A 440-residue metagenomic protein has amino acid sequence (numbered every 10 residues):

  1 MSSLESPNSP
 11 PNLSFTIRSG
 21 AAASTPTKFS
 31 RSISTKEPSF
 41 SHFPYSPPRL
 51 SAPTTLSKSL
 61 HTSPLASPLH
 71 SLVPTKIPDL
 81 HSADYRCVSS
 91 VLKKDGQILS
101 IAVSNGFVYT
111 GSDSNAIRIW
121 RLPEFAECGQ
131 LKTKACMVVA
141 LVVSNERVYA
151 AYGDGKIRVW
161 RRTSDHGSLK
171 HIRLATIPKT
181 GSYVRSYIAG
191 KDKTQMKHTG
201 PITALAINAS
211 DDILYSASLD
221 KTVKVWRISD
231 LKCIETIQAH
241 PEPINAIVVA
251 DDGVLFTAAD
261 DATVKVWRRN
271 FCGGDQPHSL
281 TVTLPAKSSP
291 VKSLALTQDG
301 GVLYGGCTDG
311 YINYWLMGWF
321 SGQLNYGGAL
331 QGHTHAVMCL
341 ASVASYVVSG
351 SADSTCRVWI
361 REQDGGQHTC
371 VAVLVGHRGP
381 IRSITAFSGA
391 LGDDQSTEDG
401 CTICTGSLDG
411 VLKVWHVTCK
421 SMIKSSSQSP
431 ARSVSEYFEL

Functional and structural regions predicted by a protein language model:
S2-S57, I172, T176-A189, E362-L440: Terminal intrinsically disordered, low-complexity extensions flanking WD-repeat/beta-propeller proteins
S71-K94, E124, S186-T194: A short helix->beta-strand "capping" segment at the edge of beta-propeller domains
V88-K93, E127-T133, R173-K179, D192-K197 (+5 more regions): Short C-terminal beta-strands that terminate individual repeats in beta-propeller domains, predominantly WD40 blades
D95-I101, C136-V142, V184-I207, E242-V249 (+4 more regions): Canonical WD40 repeat/beta-propeller blade segments in eukaryotic WD-repeat proteins
G106-Y109, E146-Y149, T203, D211-Y215 (+5 more regions): Structural hallmark of WD40 beta-propellers
G111-S114, A151-D154, S210, A217-D220 (+4 more regions): Conserved strand-to-loop turn within each blade of WD40 beta-propeller repeats
I117-R121, I157-R161, A217, V223-W226 (+4 more regions): WD40-repeat beta-propellers
R161-L169, R268-D275, L316-G322, I360-G366 (+1 more regions): Short loop/turn segments immediately following beta-strands, especially the blade-tip and inter-blade linker loops
